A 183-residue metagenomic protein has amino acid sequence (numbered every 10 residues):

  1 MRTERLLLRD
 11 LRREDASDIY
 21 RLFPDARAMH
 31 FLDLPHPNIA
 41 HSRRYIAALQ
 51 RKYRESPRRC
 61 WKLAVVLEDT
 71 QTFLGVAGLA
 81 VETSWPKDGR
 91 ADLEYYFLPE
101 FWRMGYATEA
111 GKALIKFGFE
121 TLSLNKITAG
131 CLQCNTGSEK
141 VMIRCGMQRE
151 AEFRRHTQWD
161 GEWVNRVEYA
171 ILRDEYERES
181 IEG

Functional and structural regions predicted by a protein language model:
M1-M29, A47, K62-G183: Acyl-donor (CoA/ACP) binding surface of acyl/acetyltransferases
F23, L32, Y53-E55: Hydrophobic residues in alpha-helical segments
M29-P37: A short gly/proline-enriched turn/hairpin at secondary-structure junctions
N38-R58: Active-site rim helix/loop that mediates acceptor-substrate recognition in acyltransferases
